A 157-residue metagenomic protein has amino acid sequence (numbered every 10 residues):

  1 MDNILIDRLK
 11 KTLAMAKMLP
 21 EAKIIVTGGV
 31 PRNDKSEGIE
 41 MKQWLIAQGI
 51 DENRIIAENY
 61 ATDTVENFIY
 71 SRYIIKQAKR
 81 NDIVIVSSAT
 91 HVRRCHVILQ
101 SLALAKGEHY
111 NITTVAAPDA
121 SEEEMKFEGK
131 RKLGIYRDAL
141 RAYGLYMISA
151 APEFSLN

Functional and structural regions predicted by a protein language model:
M1-T62, E153-N157: N-terminal beta-strand-loop-alpha-helix module at the start of alpha/beta ligand-binding or catalytic domains
I46-Q48, E52, I69-N157: Extended hydrophobic blocks
A57-I74: Short phosphate-binding loop-to-helix
